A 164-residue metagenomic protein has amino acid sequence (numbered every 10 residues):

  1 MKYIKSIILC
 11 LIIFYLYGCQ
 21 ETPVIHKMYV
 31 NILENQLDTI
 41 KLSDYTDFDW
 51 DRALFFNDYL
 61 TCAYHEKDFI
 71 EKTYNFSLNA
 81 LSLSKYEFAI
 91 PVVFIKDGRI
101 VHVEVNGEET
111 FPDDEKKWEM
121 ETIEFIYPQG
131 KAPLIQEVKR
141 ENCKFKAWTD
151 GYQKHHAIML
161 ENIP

Functional and structural regions predicted by a protein language model:
M1-Y17: Sec-dependent bacterial lipoprotein signal peptides
Y17-A80: N-terminal export/targeting and maturation segments
F48-W50, Y86-A89, M120: Extracytoplasmic
F76-S77, R99-V101: N-terminal low-complexity, charged segments
S82-G98, E104: Short, structured surface segments that line ligand/substrate-binding pockets
E104-T110: A short acidic/small-residue loop/turn micro-motif
D114-P164: C-terminal partner/receptor-binding element of secreted or periplasmic proteins
